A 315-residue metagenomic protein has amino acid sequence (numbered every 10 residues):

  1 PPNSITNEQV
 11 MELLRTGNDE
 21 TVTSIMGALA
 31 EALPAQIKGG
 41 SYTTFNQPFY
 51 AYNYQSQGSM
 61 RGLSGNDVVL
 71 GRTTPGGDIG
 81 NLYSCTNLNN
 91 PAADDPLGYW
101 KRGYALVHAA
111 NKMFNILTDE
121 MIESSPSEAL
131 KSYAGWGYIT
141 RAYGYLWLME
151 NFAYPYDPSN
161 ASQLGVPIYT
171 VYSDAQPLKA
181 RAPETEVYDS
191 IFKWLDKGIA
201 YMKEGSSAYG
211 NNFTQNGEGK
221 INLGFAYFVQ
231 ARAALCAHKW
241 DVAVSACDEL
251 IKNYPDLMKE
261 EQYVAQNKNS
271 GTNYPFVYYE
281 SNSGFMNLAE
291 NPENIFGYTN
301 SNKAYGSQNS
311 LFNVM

Functional and structural regions predicted by a protein language model:
P1-S59, C247: Membrane-proximal, proline-rich intrinsically disordered regions
T44-F49, H238, V244-M315: Hydrophobic-face positions in mid-chain alpha helices that act as interaction patches
T73-F152, A182-T185, A200-M202: Conserved, well-structured interaction surfaces
M149-Y156, S206, H238: Short coil/turn linking the two alpha-helices of tandem helical-hairpin repeats
V187, W194, Y201, A246-E249 (+1 more regions): Alpha-helical solenoid repeat scaffolds, predominantly canonical TPR units
